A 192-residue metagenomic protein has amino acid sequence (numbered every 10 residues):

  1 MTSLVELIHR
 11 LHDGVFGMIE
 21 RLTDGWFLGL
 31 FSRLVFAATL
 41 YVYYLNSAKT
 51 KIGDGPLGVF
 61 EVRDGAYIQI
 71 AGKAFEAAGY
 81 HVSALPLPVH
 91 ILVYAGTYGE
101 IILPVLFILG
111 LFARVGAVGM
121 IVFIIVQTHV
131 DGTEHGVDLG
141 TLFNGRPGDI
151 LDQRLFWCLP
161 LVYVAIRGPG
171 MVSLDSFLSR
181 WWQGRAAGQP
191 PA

Functional and structural regions predicted by a protein language model:
M1-G65, Q69-I70, Y80, P86-G99 (+1 more regions): Extended, low-polarity transmembrane helix blocks
F75: Charged, often glycine-rich, active-site loop that binds/positions anionic groups
I102-L106: Transmembrane-helix motifs of polytopic, lipid-linked glycan transferases
